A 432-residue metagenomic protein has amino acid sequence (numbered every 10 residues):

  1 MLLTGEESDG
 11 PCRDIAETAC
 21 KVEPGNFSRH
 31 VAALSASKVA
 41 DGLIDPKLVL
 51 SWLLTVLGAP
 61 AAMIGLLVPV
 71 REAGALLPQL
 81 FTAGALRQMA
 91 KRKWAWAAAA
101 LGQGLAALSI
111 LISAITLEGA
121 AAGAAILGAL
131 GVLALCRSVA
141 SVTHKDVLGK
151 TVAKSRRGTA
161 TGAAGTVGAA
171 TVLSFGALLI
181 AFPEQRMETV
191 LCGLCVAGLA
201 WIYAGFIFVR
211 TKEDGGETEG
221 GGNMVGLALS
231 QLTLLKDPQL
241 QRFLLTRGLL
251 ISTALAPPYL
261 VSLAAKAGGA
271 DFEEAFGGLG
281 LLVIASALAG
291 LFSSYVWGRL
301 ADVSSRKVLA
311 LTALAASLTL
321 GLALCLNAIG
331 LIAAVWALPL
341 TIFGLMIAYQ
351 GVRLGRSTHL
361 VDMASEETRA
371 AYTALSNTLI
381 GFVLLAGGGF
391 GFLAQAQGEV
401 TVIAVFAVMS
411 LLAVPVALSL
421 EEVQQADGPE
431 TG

Functional and structural regions predicted by a protein language model:
L2-L77, Q239-L282: Helix-loop boundary and gating motifs at the non-cytosolic
R29-L48, L67-A83, A99-Q103, A129-Q185 (+5 more regions): Substrate-agnostic recognition of the 12-TM MFS/MFS-like secondary transporter fold
V56-L57, Q88-M89, V147-T151, L263-G268 (+2 more regions): Helix-to-coil boundary motifs at intracellular loop junctions of multi-pass secondary transporters
R87-G102, D302-A316: Cytoplasmic membrane-interface "Motif A"-like loop-to-helix N-cap segments of 12-TM Major Facilitator Superfamily
R92-W94, A181-G198, A394-S410: A membrane-interface helix-boundary motif in multi-pass transporters
L101-G119, A315-I332: C-terminal ends and interior cores of transmembrane alpha-helices in multi-pass membrane transporters/permeases
R210-L229, A426-G432: Flexible cytoplasmic inter-helical loops of multi-pass small-molecule transporters
K307-V352: C-terminal transmembrane helical hairpin of 12-TM major facilitator-type secondary transporters
